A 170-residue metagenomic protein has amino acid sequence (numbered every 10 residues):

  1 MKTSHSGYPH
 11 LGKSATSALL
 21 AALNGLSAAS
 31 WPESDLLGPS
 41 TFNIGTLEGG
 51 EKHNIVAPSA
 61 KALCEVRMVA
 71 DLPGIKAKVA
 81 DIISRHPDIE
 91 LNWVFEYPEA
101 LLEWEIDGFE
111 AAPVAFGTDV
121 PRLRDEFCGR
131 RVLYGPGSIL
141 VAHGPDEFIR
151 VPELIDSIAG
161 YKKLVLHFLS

Functional and structural regions predicted by a protein language model:
M1-S170: Metal-dependent amide/peptide-bond hydrolase catalytic core, centered on the "pita-bread" metallohydrolase fold
